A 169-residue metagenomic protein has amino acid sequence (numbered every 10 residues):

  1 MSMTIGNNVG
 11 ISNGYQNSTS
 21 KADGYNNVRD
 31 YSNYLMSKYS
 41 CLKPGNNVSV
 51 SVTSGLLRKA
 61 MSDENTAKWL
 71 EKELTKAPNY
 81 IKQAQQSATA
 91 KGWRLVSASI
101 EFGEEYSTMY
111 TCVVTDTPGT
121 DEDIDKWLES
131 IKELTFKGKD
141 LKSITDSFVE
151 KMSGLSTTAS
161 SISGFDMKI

Functional and structural regions predicted by a protein language model:
M1-I169: Type III/flagellar secretion export determinants
